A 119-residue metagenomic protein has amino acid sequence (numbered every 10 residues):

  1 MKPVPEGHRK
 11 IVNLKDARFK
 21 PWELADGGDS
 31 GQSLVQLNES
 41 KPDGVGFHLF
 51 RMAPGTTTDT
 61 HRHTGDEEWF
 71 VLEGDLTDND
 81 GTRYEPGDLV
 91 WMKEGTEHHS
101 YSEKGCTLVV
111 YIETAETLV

Functional and structural regions predicted by a protein language model:
M1-G44: A short, N-terminal "cap"/entry segment at the start of jelly-roll beta-barrel domains of the cupin/DSBH fold
V4-D16, L89-E94, V109-I112: Secondary-structure boundary/capping motif
E23-D29, M52, D88-V90: Short, solvent-exposed secondary-structure boundary motifs
S33-H63, T77, T82-P86, K93-E97: Conserved short histidine dyad/triad with adjacent acidic residue
W69: Structured binding elements
E73-G74: Glycine-centered positions in the ABC transporter ATPase nucleotide-binding domain
E94-V119: Ligand-binding loop in jelly-roll beta-barrel domains
